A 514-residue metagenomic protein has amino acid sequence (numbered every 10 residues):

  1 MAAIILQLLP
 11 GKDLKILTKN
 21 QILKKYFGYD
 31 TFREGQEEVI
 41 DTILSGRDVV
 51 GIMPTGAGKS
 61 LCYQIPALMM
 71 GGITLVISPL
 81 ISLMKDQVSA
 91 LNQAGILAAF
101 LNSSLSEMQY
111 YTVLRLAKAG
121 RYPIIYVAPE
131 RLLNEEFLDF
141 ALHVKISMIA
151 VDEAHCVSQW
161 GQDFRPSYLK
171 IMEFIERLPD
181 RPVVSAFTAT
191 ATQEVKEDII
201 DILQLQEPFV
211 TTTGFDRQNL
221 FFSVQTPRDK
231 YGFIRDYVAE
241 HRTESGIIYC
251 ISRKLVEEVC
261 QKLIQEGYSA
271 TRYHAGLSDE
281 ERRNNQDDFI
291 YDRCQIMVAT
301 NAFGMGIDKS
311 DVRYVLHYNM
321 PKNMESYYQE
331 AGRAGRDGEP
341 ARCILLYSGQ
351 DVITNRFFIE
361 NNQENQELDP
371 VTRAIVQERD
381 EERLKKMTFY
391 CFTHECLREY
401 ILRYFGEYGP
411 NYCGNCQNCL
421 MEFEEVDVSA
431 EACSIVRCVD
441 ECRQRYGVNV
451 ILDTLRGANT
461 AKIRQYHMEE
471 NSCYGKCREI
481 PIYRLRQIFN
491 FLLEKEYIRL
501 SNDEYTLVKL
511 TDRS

Functional and structural regions predicted by a protein language model:
A2, P10-D13, L17, Q21-Y26 (+6 more regions): Helicase motor core with emphasis on the C-terminal RecA-like subdomain
A2-K19, N365-D369, D380-E381, E399 (+1 more regions): Accessory DNA-binding and partner-docking regions appended to nucleic-acid-acting proteins, especially the terminal
Q36-V39, M387, E431-C438: Short alpha-helical "packing" element that flanks the helix-turn-helix/winged-helix DNA-binding module
L75-V76, K262: Gly/serine-rich nucleotide phosphate-binding loop at the start of the catalytic core of nucleotide/ADP-ribose-handling
D180, H394, Q444: Flexible coil/turn residues that form the inter-helical turn or adjacent wing/linker of helix-turn-helix
D380-Y408: C-terminal accessory regions
